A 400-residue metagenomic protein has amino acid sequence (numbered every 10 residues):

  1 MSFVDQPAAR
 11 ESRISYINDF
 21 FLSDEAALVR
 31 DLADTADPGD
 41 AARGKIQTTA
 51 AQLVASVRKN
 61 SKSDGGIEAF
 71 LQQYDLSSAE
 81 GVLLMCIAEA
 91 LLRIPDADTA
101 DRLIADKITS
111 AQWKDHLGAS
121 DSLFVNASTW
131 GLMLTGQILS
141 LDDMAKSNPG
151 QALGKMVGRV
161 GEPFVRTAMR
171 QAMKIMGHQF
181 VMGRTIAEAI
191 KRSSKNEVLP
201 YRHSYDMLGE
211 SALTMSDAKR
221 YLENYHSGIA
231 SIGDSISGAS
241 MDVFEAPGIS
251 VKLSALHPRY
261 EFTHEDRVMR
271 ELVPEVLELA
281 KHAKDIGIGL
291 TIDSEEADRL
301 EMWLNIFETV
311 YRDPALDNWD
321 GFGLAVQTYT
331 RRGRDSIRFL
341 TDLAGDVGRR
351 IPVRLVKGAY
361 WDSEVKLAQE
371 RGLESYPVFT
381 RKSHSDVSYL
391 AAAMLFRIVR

Functional and structural regions predicted by a protein language model:
M1-R400: Positively charged, amphipathic and often flexible ligand-engagement surfaces
